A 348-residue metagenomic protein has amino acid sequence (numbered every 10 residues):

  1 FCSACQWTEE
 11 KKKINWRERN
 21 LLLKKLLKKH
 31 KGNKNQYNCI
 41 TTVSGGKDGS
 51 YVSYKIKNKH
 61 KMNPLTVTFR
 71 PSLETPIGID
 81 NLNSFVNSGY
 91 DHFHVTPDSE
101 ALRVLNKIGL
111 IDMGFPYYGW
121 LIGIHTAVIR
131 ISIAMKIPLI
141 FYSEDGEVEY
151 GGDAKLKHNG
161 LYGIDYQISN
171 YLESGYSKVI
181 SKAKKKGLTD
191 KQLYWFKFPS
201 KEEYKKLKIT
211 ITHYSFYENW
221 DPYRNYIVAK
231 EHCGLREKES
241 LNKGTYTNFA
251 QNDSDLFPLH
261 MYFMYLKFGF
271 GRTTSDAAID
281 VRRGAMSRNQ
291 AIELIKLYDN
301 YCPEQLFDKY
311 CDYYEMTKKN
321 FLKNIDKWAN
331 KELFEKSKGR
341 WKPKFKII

Functional and structural regions predicted by a protein language model:
C2-C39, K55-I348: Nucleotide-activated chemistry modules centered on ATP-dependent adenylation/adenylyltransferase
C39-D48: Short, glycine-rich nucleotide/cofactor-binding loops
Y51-V52: Hydrophobic positions on the alpha1 helix immediately C-terminal to the Walker A/P-loop
